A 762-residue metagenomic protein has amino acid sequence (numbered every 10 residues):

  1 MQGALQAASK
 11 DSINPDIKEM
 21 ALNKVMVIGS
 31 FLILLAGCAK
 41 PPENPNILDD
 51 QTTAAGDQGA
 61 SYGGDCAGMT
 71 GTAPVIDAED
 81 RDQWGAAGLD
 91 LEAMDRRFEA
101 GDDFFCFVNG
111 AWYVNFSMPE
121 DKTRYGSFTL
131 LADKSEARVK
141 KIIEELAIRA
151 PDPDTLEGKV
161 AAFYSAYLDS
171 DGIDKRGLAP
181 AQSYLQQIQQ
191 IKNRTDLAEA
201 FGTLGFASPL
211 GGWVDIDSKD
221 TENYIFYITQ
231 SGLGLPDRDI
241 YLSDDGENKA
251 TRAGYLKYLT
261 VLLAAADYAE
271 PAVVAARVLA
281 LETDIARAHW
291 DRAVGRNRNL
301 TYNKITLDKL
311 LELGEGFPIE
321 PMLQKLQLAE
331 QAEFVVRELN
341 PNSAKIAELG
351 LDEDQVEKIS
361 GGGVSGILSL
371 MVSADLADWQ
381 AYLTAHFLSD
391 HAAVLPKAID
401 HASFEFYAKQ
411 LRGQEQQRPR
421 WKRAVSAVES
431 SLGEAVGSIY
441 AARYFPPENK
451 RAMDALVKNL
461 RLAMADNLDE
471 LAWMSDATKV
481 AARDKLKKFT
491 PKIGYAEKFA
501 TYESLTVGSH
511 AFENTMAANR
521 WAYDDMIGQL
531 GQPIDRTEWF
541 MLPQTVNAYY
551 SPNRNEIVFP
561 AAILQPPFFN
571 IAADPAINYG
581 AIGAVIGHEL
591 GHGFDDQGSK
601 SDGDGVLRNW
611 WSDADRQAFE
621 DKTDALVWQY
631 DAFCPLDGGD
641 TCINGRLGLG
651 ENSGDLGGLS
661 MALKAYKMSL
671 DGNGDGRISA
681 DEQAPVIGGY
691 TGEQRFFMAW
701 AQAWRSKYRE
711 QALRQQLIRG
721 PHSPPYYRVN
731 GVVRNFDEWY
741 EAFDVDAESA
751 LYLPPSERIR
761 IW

Functional and structural regions predicted by a protein language model:
N23-G29: Sec-dependent signal peptide recognition, specifically the positively charged N-region followed immediately by
L35-G37: C-terminal motif of bacterial Sec signal peptides marking the signal peptidase cleavage site
A39-P41: Bacterial signal peptide processing site
P45-T72: Post-signal peptide N-terminal segment of mature Sec-exported envelope proteins
D65-E92: Short, Gly/Pro- and small/polar-rich lid/capping loops
A78-R81, A132, D284, G316 (+3 more regions): Intrinsically disordered, low-complexity linker/terminal regions across diverse proteins
D80-Q83, F98-Y167: Active-site-surrounding "flap" and adjacent substrate/cofactor-binding loops of secreted or lumenal enzymes, prototyped
E144-A455, N459: Noncatalytic, helix-rich "gating/capping" subdomain that lines the substrate-entry/channel surface of large enzyme
